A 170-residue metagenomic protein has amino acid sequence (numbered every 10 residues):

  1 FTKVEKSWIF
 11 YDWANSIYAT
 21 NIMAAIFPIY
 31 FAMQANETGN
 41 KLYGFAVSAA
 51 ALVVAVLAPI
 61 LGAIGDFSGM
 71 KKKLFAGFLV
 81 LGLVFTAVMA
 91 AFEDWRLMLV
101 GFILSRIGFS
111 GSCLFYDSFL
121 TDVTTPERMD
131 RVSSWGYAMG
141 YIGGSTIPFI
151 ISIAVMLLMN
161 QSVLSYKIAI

Functional and structural regions predicted by a protein language model:
F1-A51, W95, L99, L104: Helix-loop boundary and gating motifs at the non-cytosolic
S16, T20-N21, A90, R106-L114: Small-residue-rich segments within alpha-helical transmembrane domains of MFS-like 12-TM solute carriers
M23-Q34, G144-I168: Transmembrane alpha-helix termini and helix-breaking/packing motifs in multi-pass membrane transporters
V54-A55, R131-V155: Glycine-rich segments within core transmembrane alpha-helices of 12-TM secondary carriers
A55, A76-R96: C-terminal ends and interior cores of transmembrane alpha-helices in multi-pass membrane transporters/permeases
G65-V80: Cytoplasmic membrane-interface "Motif A"-like loop-to-helix N-cap segments of 12-TM Major Facilitator Superfamily
G101-M139: Cytoplasmic helix-loop-helix junction between adjacent transmembrane helices in 12-TM secondary transporters
